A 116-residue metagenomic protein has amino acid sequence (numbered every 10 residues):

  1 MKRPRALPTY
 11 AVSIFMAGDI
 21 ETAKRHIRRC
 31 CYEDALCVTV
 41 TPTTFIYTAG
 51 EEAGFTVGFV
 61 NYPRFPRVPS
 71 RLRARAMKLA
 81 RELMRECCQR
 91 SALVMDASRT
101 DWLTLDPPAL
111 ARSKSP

Functional and structural regions predicted by a protein language model:
M1-L7, Y47-A49: Short, flexible, solvent-exposed loop/turn segments with mixed acidic/basic and small polar residues
A6-G18, T56: Short glycine-/aliphatic-rich beta-strand segments at the starts of folded cytosolic domains
F15-A17, T41, V60, M95: A structural detector for beta-sheet-dominated domains
D19-I27, F65-L72: Short, conserved charged micro-motifs
I20-T44: Short, flexible N-terminal segments of the mature chain
L36-R73: Short, intrinsically disordered low-complexity segments
E52-G58, D101-P116: Short, low-order "capping/linker" segments at domain edges
P66-A109: Short, compact, well-ordered microdomains
